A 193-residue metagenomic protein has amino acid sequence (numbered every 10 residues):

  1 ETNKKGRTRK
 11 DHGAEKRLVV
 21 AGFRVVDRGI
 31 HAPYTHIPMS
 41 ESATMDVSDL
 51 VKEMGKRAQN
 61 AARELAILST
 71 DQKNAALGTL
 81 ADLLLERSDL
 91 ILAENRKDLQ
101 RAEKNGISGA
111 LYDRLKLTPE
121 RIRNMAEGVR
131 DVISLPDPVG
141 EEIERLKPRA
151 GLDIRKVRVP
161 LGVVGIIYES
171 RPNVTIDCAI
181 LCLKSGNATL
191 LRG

Functional and structural regions predicted by a protein language model:
T2-D11: Extreme N-terminal basic, low-complexity initiation segments that serve as generic localization/processing leaders
G13, A32-I37: Short hydrophobic alpha-helical segments enriched in small aliphatic residues
V25-D27: Short, strongly patterned local motifs
P38-D153: N-terminal Rossmann-like NAD(P)+-binding subdomain of aldehyde/semialdehyde dehydrogenases
S134, P138-G193: Conserved small-residue-rich beta-alpha loop and adjacent elements that most often cradle the phosphate/pyrophosphate
